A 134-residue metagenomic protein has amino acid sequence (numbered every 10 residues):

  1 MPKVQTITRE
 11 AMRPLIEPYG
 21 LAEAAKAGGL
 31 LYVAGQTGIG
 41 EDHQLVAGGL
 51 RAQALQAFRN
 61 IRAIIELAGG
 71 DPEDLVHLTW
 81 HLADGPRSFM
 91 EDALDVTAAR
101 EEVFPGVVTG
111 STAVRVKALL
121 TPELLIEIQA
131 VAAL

Functional and structural regions predicted by a protein language model:
M1-V76, L82-L134: N-terminal presequence-like segments and the immediate start of the first folded domain
